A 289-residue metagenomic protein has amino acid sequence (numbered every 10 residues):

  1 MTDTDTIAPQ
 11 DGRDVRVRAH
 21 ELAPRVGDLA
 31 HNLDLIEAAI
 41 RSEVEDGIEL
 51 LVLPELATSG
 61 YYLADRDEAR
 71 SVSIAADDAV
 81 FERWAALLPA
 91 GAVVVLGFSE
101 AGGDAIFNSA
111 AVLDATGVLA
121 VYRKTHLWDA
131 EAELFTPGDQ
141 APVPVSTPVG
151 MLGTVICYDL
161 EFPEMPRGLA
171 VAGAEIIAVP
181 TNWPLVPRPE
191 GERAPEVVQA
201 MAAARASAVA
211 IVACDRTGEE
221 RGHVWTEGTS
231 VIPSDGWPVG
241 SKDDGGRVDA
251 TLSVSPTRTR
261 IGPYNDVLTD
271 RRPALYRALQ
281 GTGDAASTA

Functional and structural regions predicted by a protein language model:
T2-L50: N-terminal glycine-/serine-/threonine-rich phosphate-binding loop
H20, Y122, V145, C214 (+2 more regions): Hydrophobic residues at beta-strand termini and immediately following loops that shape nucleotide-binding pockets
L29, A38-A115, P184-A202, A206-V209: Cys-nucleophile CN-hydrolase/nitrilase-fold catalytic domain and related Cys-dependent amidase chemistry that acts on
S59, R66, A111, Y122-W128 (+2 more regions): Short beta->alpha transition motifs characteristic of CBS
I74-A76, A101-I176, P180, P187-V198 (+1 more regions): Active-site catalytic loop in hydrolytic enzyme cores
V80-V93, E161-G246: CN hydrolase (nitrilase-like) catalytic-core segments centered on the catalytic cysteine and neighboring Lys/Glu
L96-F98, N108-V112, V143, T229-V231 (+1 more regions): Short beta-strand scaffold segments in enzyme catalytic cores
R216-A289: C-terminal beta-strand edge segments of enzyme domains
